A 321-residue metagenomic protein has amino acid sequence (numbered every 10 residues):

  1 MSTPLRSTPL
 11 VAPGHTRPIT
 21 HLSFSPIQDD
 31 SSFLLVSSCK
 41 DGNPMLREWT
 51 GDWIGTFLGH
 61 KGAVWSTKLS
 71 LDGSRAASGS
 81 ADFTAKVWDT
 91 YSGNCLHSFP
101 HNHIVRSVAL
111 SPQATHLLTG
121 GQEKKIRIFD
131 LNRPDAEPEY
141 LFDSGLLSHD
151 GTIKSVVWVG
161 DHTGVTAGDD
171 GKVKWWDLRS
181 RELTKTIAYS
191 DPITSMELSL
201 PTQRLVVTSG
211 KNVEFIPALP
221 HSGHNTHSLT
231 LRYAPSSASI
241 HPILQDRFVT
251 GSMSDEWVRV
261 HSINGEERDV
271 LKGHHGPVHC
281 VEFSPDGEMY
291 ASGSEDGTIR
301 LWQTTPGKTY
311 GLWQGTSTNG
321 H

Functional and structural regions predicted by a protein language model:
S2-T8, D30-S32, L46-A63, V87-V105 (+10 more regions): Per-blade loop-tip surfaces of WD-repeat and WD-like beta-propellers in eukaryotic adaptors/scaffolds
V11-G42: Beta-strand-rich domains and repeat architectures in extracellular enzymes and scaffolds, especially beta-propellers
S25, S70-D72, S111-Q113, V159 (+3 more regions): Structural WD40 beta-propeller signal
S38-D41, S78-D82, G120-E123, A167-D170 (+3 more regions): Conserved strand-to-loop turn within each blade of WD40 beta-propeller repeats
T230-S236, E267-C280: Conserved blade-ending motifs and adjacent loop-strand segments that build the rim/top face of beta-propeller domains
H279-M289: C-terminal, well-structured subdomains that either form a transmembrane helix-short loop-helix hairpin in multi-pass
